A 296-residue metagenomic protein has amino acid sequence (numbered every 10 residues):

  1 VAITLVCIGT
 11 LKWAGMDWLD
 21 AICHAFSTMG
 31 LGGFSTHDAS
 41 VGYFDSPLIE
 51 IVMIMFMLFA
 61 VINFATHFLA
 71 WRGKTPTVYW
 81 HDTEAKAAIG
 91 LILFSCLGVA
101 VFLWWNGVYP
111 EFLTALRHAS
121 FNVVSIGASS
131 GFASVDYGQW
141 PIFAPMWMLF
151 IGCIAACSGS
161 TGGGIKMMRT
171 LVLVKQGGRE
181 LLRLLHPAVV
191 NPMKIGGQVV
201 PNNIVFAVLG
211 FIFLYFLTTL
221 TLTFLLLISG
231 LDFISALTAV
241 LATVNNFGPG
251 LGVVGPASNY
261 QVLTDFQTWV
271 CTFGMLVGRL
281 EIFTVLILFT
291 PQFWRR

Functional and structural regions predicted by a protein language model:
V1-R296: Membrane-proximal intracellular helices of multi-pass ion channels
